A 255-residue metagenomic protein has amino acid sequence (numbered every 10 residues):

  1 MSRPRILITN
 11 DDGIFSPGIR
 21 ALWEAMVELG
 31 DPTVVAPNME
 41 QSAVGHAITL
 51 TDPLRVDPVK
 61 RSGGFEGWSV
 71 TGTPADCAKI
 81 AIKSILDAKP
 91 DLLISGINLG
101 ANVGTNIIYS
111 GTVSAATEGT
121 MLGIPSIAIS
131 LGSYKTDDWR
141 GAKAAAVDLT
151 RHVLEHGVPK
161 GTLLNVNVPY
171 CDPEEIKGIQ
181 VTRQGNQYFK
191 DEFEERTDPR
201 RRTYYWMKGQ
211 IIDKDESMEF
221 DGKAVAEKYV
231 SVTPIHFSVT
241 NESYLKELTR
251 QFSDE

Functional and structural regions predicted by a protein language model:
S2-T9, P17-S84, A88-K89: A cross-family phosphate/adenosyl-ligand binding-site feature
T9, V35-P37, T71, S95-N98 (+3 more regions): Short beta-strand segments
L92: Short, Asp-centered acidic motifs that coordinate Mg2+ and/or phosphate in catalytic or ligand-binding sites
A101-S110: Glycine/threonine-rich flexible loop motifs
A115-T120: Hydrophobic/aromatic ligand-binding patch that stacks against planar heteroaromatic rings of cofactors or nucleotides
I127-H156: Short, glycine-/small-residue-rich phosphate/pyrophosphate-handling segment
P159, P169-E255: C-terminal accessory domains and tails appended to enzymatic cores
